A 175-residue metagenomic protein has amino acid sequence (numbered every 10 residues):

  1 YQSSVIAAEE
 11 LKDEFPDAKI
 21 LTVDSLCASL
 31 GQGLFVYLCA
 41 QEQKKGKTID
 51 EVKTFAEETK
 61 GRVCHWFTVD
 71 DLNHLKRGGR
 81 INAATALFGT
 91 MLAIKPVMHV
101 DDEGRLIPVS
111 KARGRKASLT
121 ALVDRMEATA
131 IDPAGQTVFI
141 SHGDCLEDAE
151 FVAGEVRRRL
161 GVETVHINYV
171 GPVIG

Functional and structural regions predicted by a protein language model:
S3-L21, C27-G175: Mixed-charge interfacial surface used for oligomerization/domain docking and macromolecular partner engagement
